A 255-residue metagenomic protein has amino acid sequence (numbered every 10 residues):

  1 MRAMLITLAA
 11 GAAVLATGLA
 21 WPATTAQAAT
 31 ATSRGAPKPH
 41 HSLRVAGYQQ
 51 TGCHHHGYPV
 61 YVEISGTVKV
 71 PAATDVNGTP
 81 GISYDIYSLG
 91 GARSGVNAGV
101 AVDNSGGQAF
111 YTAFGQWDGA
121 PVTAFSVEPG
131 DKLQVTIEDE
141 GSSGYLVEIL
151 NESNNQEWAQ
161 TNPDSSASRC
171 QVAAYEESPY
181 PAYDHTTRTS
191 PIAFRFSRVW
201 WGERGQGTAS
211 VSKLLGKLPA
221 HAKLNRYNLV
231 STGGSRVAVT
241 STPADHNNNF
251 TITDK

Functional and structural regions predicted by a protein language model:
M1-A28: Secretory targeting and sorting signals
A29-K255: Exposed, interaction-prone regions of secreted/extracellular proteins
